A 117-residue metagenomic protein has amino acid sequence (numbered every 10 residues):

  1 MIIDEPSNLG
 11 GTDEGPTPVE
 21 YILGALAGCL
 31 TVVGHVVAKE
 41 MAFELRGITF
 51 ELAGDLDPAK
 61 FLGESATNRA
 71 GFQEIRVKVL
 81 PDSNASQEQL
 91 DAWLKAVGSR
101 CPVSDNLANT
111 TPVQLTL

Functional and structural regions predicted by a protein language model:
M1-G24, V36-L117: Extended beta-strand/beta-hairpin segments
V32-G34: Short, well-ordered amphipathic alpha-helical segments that serve as non-catalytic structural scaffolds within diverse
